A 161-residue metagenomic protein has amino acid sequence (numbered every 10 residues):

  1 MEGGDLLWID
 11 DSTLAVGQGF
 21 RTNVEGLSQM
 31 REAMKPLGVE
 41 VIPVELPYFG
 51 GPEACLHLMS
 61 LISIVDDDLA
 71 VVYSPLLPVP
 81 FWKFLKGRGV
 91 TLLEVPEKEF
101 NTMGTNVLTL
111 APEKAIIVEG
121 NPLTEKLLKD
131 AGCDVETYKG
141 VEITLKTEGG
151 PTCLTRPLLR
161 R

Functional and structural regions predicted by a protein language model:
M1-R161: The feature marks the mature, well-folded catalytic cores of soluble enzymes
